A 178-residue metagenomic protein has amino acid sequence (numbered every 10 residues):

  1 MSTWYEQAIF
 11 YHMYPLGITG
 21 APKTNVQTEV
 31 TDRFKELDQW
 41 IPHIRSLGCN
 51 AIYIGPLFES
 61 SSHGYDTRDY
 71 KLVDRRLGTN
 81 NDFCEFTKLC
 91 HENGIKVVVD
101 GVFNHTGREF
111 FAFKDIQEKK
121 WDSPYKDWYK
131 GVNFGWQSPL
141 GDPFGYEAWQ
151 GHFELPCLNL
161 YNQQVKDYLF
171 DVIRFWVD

Functional and structural regions predicted by a protein language model:
T3-A8, Y14-N50, L57-D178: Substrate-binding/active-site clefts of carbohydrate-active enzymes
